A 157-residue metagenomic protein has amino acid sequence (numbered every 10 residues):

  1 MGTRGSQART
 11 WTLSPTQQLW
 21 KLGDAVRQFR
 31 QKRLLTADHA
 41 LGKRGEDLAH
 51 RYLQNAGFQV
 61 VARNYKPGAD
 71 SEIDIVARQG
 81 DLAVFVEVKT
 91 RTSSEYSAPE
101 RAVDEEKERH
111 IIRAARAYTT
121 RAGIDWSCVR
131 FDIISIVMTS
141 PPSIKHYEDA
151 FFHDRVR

Functional and structural regions predicted by a protein language model:
R4, A8-T10, S14-Q17, T120-R157: Domain-level recognition of nuclease-like catalytic cores that cleave nucleotide substrates
S6, Q18-R63: Acidic-basic catalytic patches of nuclease active cores, encompassing PD-(D/E)XK and other metal-cofactor nuclease
L53, I73-Y96, E105, I111: Conserved catalytic cores of phosphodiester-cleaving nucleases, focusing on short active-site segments
Y65-K66, P141: Basic, glycine-rich
G68-S71: Short acidic/glycine-enriched loop/turn segments that link adjacent beta-strands
T90-T139: Catalytic cores of nucleic-acid endonucleases
